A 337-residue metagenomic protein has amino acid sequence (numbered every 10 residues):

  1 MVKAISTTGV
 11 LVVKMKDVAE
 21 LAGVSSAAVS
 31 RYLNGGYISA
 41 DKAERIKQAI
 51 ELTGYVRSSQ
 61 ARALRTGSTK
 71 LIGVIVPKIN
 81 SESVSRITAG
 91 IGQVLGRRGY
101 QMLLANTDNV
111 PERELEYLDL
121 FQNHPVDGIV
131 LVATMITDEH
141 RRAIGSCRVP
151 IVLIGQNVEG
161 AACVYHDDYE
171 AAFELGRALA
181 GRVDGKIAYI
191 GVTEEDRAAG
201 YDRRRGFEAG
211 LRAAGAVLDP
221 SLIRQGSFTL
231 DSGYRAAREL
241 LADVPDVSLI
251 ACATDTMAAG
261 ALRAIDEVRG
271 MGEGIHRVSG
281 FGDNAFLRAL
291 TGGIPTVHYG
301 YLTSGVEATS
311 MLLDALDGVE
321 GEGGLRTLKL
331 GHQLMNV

Functional and structural regions predicted by a protein language model:
M1-K70: N-terminal helix-turn-helix DNA-binding module of bacterial transcription factors
S26-S30, L64-N80, G185-T193: Short beta-strand segments enriched in small/hydrophobic residues
V56-G128: Amphipathic helical "hinge" segments at domain boundaries
V76-R86, L104-R113, V164-E174, I190-R212 (+5 more regions): Hinge/beta->alpha junction and helix N-cap segments in small-molecule ligand-binding domains
E112-P125, S232-D246: Short, well-structured alpha-helical segments in soluble
V126-V132, A188-G191, I223, V244-T254 (+1 more regions): Periplasmic-binding protein-like
V132-R177, R182, E194-E195, T256 (+2 more regions): Flexible loop/hinge segments that line or gate small-molecule binding clefts
D243-L249, T256-V337: Flexible loop/turn connectors
